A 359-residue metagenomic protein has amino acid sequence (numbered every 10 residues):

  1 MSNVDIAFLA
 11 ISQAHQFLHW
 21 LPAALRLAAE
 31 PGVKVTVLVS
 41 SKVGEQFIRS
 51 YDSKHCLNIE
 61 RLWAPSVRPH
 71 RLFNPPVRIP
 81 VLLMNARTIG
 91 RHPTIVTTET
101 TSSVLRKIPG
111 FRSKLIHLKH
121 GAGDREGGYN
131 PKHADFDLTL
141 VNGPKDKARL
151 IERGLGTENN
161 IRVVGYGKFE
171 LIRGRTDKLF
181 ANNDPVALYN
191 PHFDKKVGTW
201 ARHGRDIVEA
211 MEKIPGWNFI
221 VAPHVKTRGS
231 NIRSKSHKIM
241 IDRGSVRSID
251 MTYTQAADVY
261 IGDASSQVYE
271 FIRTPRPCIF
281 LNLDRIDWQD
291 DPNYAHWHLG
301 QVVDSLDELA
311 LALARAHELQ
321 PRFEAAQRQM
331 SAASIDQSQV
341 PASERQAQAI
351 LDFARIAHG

Functional and structural regions predicted by a protein language model:
S2-A14, L188-Y189, D284: Nucleotide-activated donor-dependent transferases that construct or modify glycoconjugates
L9-E30, L38-R173: Active-site and donor-binding regions of nucleotide-sugar-utilizing enzymes
Q16-A28, G167-S234, Q301-V303, D336-R345: Conserved catalytic-core segment of nucleotide-activated headgroup transferases in glycan assembly
D135-T199, V225-K226, R322-Q329: A nucleotide-sugar donor-handling region in carbohydrate enzymes
K147, Q255, I261-G262, Q289 (+2 more regions): Catalytic cores of nucleotide-enabled group-transfer and carboxylate-activating enzymes in metabolic and assembly-line
E158, S266-S334: Catalytic binding pocket for nucleotide-activated donors in carbohydrate/polymer assembly enzymes
V225-Y269: Donor nucleotide-activated moiety binding/catalytic core segment of transferases that use nucleotide-activated donors
S338-G359: C-terminal alpha-helical cap of glycosyltransferases
